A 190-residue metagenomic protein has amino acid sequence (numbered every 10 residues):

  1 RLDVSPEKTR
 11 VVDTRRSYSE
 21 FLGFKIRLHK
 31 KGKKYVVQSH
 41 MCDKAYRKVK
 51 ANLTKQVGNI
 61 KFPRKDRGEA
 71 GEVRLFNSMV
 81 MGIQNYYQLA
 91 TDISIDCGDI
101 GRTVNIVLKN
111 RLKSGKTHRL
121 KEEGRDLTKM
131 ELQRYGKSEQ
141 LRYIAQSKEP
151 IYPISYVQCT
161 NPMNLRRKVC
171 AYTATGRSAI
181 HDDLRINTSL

Functional and structural regions predicted by a protein language model:
R1-L190: Non-catalytic terminal/accessory segments
